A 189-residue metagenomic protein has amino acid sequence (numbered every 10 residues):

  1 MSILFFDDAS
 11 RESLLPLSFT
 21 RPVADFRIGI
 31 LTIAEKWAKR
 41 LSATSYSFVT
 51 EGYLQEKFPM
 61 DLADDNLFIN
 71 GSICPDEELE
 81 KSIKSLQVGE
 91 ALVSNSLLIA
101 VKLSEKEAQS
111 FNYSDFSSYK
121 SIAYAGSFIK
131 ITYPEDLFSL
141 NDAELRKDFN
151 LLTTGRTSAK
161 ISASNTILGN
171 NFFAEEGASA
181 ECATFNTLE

Functional and structural regions predicted by a protein language model:
M1-N171: Terminal amphipathic alpha-helical/low-complexity segments used for targeting or macromolecular assembly
A159, N165-T166, F172, G177-T184 (+1 more regions): A structural motif detector for beta-strand N-caps
